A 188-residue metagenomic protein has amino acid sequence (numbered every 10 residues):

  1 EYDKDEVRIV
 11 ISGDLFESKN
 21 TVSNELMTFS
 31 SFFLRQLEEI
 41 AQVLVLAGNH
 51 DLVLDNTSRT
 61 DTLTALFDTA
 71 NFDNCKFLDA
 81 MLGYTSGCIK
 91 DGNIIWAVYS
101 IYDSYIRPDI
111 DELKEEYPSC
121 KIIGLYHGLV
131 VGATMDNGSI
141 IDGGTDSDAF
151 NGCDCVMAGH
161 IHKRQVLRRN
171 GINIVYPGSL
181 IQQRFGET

Functional and structural regions predicted by a protein language model:
E1-E6, Y105, I110-E115, K121-G124 (+2 more regions): A structural signal for the main folded, soluble domain(s) of proteins
E1-T85, A149-C153: Core catalytic region of metal-dependent phosphoesterases/phosphodiesterases, especially metallo-beta-lactamase-like
I9, V43-V45, W96, I122 (+2 more regions): Hydrophobic/aromatic residues located in beta-strands of well-ordered beta-sheets within soluble catalytic
G13-D14, G48-N49, H127, G159-H160 (+1 more regions): Active-site glycine-centered loops adjacent to acidic/histidine catalytic or metal-binding residues that shape
N24-M27, S58-T62, D111-E112, N137-I141 (+1 more regions): Short, glycine/charged-enriched secondary-structure capping and boundary segments
L82-D91, L167-R169: Short acidic-hydrophobic surface loop/beta-edge motif
G87-A149: Binuclear metal-dependent hydrolase catalytic cores centered on His/Asp/Glu-rich metal-binding motifs
V131, D136-T188: Conserved beta-sheet core of the metallophosphoesterase superfamily
